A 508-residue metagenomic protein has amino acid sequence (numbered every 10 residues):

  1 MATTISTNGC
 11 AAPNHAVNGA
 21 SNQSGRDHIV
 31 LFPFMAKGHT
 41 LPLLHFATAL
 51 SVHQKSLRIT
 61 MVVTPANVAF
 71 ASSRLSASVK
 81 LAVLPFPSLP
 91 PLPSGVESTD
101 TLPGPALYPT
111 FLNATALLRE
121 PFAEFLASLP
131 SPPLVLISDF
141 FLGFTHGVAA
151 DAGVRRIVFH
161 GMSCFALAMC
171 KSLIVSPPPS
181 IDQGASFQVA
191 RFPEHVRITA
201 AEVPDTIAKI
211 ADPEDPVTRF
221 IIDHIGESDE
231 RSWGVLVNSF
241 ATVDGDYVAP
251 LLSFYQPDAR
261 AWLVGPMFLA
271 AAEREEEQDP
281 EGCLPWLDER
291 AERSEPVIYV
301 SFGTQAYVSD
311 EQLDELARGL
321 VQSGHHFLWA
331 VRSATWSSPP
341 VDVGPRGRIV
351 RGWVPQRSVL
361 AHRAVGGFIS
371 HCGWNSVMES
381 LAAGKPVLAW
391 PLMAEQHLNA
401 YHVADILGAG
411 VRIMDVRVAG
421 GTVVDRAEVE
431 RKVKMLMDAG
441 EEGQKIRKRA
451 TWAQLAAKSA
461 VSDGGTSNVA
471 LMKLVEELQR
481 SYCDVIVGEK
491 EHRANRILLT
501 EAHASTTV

Functional and structural regions predicted by a protein language model:
M1-V508: Glycosyltransferase specificity loop/lid
